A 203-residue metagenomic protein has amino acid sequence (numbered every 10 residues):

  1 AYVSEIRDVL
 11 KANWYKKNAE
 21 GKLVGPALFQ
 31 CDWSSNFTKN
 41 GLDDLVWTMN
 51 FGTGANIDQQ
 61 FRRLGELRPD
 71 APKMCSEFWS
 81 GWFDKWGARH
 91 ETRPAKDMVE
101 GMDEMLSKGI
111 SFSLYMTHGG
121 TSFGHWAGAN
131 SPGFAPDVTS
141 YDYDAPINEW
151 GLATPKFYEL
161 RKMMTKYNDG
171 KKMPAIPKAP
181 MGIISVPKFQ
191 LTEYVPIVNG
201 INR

Functional and structural regions predicted by a protein language model:
A1-R7, A12, K16-L23, S76-G81 (+2 more regions): Carbohydrate-binding surfaces of carbohydrate-active enzymes
A1-S113: Substrate-binding/catalytic cleft of secreted carbohydrate-active enzymes, primarily glycoside hydrolases
